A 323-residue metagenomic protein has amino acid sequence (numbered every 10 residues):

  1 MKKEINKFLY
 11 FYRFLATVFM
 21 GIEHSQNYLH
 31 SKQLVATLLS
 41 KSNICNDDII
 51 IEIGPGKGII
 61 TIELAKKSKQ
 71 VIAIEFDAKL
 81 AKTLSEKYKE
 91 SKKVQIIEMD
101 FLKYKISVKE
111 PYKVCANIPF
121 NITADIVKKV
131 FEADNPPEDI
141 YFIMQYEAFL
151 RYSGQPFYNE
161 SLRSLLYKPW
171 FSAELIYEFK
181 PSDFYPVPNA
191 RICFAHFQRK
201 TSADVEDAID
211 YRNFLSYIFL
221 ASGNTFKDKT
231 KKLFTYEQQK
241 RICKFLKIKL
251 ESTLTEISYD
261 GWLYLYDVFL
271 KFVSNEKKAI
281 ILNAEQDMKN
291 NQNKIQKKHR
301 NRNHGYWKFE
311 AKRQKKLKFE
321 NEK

Functional and structural regions predicted by a protein language model:
K2-Y217, Y264, V273, A279-L282 (+2 more regions): Catalytic cores of RNA-modifying enzymes
R191-C193, F197-R199, A203-F269: An accessory alpha-helical subdomain
L233-K244, E251, E256-K323: C-terminal target-recognition/interaction regions appended to catalytic cores
